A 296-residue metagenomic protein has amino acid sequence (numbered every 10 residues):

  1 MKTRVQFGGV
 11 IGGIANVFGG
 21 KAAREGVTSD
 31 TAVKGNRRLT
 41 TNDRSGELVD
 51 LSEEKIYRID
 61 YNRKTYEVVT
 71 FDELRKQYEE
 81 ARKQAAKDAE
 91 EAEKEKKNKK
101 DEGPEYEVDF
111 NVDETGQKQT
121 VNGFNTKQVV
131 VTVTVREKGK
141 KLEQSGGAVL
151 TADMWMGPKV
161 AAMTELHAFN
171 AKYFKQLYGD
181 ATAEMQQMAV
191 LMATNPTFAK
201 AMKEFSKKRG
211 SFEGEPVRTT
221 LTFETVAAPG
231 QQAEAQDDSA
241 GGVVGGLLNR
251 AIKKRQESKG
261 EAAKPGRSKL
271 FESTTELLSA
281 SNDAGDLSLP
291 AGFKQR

Functional and structural regions predicted by a protein language model:
M1-R296: Extended soluble regions of mature proteins
